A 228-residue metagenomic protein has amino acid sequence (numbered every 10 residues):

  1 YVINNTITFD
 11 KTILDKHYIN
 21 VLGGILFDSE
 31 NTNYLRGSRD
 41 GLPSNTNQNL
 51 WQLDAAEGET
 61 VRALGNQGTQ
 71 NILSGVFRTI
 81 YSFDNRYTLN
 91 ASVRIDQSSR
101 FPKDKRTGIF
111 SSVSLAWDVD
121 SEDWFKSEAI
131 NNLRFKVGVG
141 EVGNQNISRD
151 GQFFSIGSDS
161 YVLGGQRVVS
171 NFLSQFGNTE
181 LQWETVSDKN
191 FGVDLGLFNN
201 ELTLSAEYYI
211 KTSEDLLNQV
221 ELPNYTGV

Functional and structural regions predicted by a protein language model:
Y1-V228: Extracellular/periplasmic, surface-exposed regions of secreted and cell-surface proteins
